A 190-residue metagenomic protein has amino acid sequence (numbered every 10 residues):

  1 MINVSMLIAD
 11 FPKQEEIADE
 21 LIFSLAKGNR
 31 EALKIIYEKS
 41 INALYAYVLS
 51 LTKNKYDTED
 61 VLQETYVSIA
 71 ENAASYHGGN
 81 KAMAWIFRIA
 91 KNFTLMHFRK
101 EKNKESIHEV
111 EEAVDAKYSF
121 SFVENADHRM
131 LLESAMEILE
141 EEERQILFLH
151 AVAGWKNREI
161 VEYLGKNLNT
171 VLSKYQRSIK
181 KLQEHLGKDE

Functional and structural regions predicted by a protein language model:
M1-F23, I35, E133-E141, E162 (+1 more regions): Intrinsic, short, N-terminal disordered tails of RNA polymerase sigma-factor systems
I2-S5, Q14-E15, M96, N103-R129 (+1 more regions): Internal acidic/polar
I8-A9, A26-I35, Y45-E64, L168 (+1 more regions): Short, charged helix-capping/linker segments at alpha-helix termini
A26-K27, K53, E64-K81, K100-E101: Sigma70-family region 2
K39-N42, S50-K53, F148-W155: Short helix-capping/turn signature of helix-turn-helix
A46, D60-V67, N80-N92: Structural recognition of an alpha-helix C-terminal capping motif at a helix-to-coil junction
E71-G78, R88-H108: Arg/Lys-rich amphipathic alpha helix in sigma70-family domain 2
L95, E143, V152, N157-D189: DNA-recognition helix of helix-turn-helix
